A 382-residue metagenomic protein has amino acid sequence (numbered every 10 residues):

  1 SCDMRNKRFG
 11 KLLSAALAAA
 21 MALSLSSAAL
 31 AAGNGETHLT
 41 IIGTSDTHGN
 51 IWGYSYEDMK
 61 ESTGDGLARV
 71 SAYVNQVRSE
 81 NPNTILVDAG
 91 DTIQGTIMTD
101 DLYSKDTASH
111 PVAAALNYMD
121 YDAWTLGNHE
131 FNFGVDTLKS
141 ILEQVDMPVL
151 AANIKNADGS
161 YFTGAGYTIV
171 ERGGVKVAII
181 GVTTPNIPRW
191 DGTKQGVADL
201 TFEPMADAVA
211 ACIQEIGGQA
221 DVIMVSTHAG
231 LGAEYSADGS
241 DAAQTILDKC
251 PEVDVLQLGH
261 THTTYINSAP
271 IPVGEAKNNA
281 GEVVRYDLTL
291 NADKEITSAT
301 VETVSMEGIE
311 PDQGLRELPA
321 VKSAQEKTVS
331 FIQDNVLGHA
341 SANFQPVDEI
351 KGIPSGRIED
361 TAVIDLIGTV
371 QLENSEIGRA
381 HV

Functional and structural regions predicted by a protein language model:
S1-G33: Gram-positive cell-envelope targeting signals
C2, N6-F9, G49, D91 (+4 more regions): Low-complexity, compositionally biased segments
N6-G10, A32-E36, S62-D65, R78-N81 (+2 more regions): Non-catalytic terminal accessory segments
S14, A18-M21, T40, I85 (+4 more regions): Generic secretory/membrane-interface signal
A16-L17, M21, S27-A29, S71 (+2 more regions): Generic low-complexity, intrinsically disordered sequence content enriched in small uncharged/hydrophobic residues
A32-G314, I358, V363-V370: Acidic, metal/ion-coordinating pockets
